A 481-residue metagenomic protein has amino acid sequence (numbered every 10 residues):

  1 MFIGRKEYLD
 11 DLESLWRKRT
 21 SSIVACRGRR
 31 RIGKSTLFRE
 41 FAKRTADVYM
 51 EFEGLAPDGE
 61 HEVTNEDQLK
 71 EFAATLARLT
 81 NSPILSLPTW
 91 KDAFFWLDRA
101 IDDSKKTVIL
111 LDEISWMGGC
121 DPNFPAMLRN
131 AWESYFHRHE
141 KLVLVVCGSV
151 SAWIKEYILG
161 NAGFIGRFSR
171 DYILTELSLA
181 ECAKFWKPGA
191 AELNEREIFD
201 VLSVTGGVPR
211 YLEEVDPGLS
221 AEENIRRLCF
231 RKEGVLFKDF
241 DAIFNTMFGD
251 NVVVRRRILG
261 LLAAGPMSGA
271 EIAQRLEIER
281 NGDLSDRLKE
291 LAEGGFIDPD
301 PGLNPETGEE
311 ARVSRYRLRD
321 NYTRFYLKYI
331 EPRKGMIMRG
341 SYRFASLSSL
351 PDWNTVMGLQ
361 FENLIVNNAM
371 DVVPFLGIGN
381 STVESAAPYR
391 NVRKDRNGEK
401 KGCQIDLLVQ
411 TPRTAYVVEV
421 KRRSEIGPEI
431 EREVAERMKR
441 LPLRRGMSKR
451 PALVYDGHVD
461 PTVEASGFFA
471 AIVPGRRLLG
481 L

Functional and structural regions predicted by a protein language model:
M1-S346: Phosphate-binding site recognition
G308-L481: A cross-kingdom feature that marks ATP-driven nucleic-acid transaction machinery
